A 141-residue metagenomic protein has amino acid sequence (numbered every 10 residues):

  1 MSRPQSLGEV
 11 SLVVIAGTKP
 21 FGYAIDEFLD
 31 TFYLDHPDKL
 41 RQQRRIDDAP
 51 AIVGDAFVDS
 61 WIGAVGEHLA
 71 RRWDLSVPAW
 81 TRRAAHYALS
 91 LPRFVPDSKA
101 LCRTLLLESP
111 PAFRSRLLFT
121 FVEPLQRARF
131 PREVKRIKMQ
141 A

Functional and structural regions predicted by a protein language model:
M1-P78: Charged, helix-prone or intrinsically disordered regulatory segments positioned adjacent to compact structured domains
R71-A141: Charge-dense, extended regions
